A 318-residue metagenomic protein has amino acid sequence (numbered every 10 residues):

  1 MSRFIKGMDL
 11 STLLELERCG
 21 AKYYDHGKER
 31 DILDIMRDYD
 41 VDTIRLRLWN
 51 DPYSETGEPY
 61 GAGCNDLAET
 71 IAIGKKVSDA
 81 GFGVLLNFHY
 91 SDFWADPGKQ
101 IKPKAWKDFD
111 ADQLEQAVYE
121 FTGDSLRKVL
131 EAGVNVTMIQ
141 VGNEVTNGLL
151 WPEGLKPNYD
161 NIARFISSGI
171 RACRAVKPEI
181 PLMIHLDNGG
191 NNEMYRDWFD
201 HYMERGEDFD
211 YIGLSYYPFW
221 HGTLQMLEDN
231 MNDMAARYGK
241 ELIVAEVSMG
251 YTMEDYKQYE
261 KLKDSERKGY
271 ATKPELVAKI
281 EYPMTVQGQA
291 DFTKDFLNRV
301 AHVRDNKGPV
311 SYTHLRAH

Functional and structural regions predicted by a protein language model:
M1-K28: Boundary/entry segment of secreted carbohydrate-active catalytic domains
M8, N87, I139, I212 (+1 more regions): Conserved, mostly hydrophobic/aromatic
E17-K22, N50-A68, D92-E115, V145-K156 (+2 more regions): Surface-exposed, active-site-proximal loop segments in enzymatic domains
A21-M36, T122-S125, E193-Y202: Short, acidic/polar
D31-Y39, R45-F93, Y159-V176, M231 (+1 more regions): Aromatic-lined substrate-binding rim segments of carbohydrate-active enzymes
I32, P181, Y202-E275, L297 (+1 more regions): Glycoside hydrolase catalytic-domain groove-lining segments
L67-A68, D96-E179, M183-F199, E207 (+1 more regions): Active-site cleft segment of glycoside hydrolase catalytic domains centered on the general acid/base Glu
T313-H318: Conserved small/polar residues in nucleotide/adenosyl-binding loops
